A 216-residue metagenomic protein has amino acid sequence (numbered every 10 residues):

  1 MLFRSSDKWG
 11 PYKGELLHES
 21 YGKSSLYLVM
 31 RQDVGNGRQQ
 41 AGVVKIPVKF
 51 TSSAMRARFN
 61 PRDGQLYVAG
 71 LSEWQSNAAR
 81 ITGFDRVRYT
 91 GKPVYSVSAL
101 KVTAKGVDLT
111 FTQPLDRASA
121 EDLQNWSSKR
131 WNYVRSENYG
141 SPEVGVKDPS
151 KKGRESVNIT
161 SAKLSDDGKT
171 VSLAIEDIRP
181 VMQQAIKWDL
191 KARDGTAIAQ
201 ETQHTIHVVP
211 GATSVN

Functional and structural regions predicted by a protein language model:
M1-V94, S98, T103, R117: Beta-propeller domains with acidic blade repeats across secreted/periplasmic ectodomains and cytosolic WD/CNH propellers
R56-A57, S172-E176: Exposed aromatic-hydrophobic patches
G91-S96, D116, K187-N216: Acidic, Ser/Thr/Gly/Pro-rich low-complexity segments and short DxT(G/T)-type signature motifs
K101, K163-D167: Blade-terminus and WD-like Trp-Asp/Gly-His loop motifs, strongest in beta-propeller folds
K105-L109, V171: Structural beta-strand segments of beta-rich domains
T112-S161, I186-A192, Q200-H204: Short, surface-exposed alpha-helix to beta-strand junction/turn motifs within ectodomains of secreted and cell-envelope
D177-M182: Surface-exposed, short loops/turns at beta-strand junctions within beta-sandwich domains
